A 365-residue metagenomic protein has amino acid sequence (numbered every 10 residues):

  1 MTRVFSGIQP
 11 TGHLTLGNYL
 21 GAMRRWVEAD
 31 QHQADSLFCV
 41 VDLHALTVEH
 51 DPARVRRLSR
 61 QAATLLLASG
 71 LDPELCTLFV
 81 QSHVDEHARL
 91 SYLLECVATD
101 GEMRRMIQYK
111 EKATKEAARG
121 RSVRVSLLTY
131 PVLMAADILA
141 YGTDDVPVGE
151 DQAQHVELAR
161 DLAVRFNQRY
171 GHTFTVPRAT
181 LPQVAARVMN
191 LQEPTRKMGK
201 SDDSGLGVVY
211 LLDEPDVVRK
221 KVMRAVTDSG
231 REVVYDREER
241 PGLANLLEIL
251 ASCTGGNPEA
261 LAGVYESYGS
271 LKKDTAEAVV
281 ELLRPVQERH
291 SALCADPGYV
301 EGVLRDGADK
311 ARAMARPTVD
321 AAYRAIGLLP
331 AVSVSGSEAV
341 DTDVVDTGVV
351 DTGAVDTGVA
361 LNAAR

Functional and structural regions predicted by a protein language model:
T2-F5, P10-A136, S291, N362: N-terminal Rossmann-like or analogous alpha/beta NTP/dinucleotide-binding catalytic cores that position adenine
I8-P10, D42-H44, D144-D145, D202 (+1 more regions): Short, histidine-centered active-site or binding-site loop motifs used for metal coordination, general acid-base
L16, Q154, R160-R365: Conserved nucleotide- and phosphate/pyrophosphate-binding catalytic cores in adenylate/nucleotidyl-handling enzymes
D51-P52, V146-G149, V233: Short, polar/flexible loop-turn hinges at active-site or ligand-entry regions and domain interfaces
A63, G70, A98-E102, T143 (+2 more regions): A generic secondary-structure signal for well-formed alpha-helical elements
D100-R104, A140-P147, A251-L261, Q287: Short helix-capping/linker segments at secondary-structure and domain boundaries
Q108-E111, E116-F166, Y170, N190: Internal, conserved structured core segments that host functional sites
